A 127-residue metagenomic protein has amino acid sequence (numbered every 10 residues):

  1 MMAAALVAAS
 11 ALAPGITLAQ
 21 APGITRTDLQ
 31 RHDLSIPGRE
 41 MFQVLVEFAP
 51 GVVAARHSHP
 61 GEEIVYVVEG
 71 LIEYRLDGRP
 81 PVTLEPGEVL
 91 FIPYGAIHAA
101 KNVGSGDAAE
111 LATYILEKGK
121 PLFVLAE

Functional and structural regions predicted by a protein language model:
M1-L45, F91, K101, D107 (+1 more regions): A short, N-terminal "cap"/entry segment at the start of jelly-roll beta-barrel domains of the cupin/DSBH fold
I36, P50, E73, G87-V89 (+2 more regions): Extracytoplasmic low-complexity repetitive segments enriched in small/polar residues
E40-Q43, H59-E62, R79, G95 (+1 more regions): Extracytoplasmic
L45-F48, H59-Y74: Short, conserved beta-strand element in jelly-roll/cupin
F48-A49, I72, G78-G95: Short acidic-glycine-tyrosine-enriched beta hairpin
A54-H59, L76, K101-V103: Short histidine-centered beta-strand/loop micro-motifs that create catalytic or ligand/metal-coordination sites
E73, P81, G95-K120: Ligand-binding loop in jelly-roll beta-barrel domains
